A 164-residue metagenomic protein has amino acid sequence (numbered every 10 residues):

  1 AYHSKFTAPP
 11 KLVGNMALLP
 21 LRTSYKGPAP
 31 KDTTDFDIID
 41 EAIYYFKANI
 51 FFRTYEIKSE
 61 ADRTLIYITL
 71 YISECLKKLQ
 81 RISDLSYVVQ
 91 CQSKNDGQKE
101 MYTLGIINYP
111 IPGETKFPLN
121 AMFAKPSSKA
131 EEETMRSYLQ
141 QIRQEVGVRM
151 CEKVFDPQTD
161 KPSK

Functional and structural regions predicted by a protein language model:
A1-K164: Core of compact, soluble alpha-helical bundle domains
